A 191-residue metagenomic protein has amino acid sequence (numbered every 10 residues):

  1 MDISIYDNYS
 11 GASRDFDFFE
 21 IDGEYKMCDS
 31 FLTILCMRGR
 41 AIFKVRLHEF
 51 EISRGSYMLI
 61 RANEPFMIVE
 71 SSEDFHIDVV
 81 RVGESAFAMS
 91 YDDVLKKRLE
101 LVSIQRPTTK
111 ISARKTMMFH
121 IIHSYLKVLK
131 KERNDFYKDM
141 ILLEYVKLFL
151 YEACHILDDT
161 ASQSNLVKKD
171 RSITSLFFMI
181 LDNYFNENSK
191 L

Functional and structural regions predicted by a protein language model:
M1-S56: Generic protein-terminus/edge-of-domain signal
D2-Y6, V69-E132: A hydrophobic/aromatic-rich effector-binding and dimerization subdomain of bacterial HTH-type transcriptional regulators
T33, Y57-L59, V79-R81: Conserved hydrophobic/aromatic beta-strand scaffold that supports enzyme active sites
I42-K44, F66-S72: Short beta-strand His + acidic residue motifs that chelate non-heme Fe in jelly-roll/DSBH and cupin folds
M58, A62-I68, F87: Histidine-centered metal-chelating micro-motifs
H123-L126, V146-A153, F177-L181: Hydrophobic alpha-helical core bundles mediating ligand binding, dimerization, or RNAP-core interactions
R133-M140, A153-K190: Short, Lys/Arg-enriched, Trp-marked, Pro/Gly-tolerant hinge/linker segments that flank
